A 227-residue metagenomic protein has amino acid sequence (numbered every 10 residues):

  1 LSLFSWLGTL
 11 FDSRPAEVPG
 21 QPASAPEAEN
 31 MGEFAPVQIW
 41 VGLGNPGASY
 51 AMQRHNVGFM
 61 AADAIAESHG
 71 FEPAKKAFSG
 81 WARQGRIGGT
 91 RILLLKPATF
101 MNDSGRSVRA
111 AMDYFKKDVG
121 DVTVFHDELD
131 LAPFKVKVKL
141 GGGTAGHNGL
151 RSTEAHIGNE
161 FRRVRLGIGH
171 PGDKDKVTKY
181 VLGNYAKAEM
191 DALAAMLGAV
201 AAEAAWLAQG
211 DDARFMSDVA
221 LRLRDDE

Functional and structural regions predicted by a protein language model:
S2-G141, R151-V164, P171-K176, D191-D226: Nucleotide and nucleotide-moiety/phosphate-recognizing core
K137-G143, V181-Y185: Short glycine-enriched, charge-decorated loop/helix-capping segments at active-site entrances that position
A145-G149: Hydrophobic alpha-helical segments within soluble ligand-binding/sensing domains
L166-G169, Y185: Short, loop-centered acidic/histidine patches that primarily coordinate divalent metals
